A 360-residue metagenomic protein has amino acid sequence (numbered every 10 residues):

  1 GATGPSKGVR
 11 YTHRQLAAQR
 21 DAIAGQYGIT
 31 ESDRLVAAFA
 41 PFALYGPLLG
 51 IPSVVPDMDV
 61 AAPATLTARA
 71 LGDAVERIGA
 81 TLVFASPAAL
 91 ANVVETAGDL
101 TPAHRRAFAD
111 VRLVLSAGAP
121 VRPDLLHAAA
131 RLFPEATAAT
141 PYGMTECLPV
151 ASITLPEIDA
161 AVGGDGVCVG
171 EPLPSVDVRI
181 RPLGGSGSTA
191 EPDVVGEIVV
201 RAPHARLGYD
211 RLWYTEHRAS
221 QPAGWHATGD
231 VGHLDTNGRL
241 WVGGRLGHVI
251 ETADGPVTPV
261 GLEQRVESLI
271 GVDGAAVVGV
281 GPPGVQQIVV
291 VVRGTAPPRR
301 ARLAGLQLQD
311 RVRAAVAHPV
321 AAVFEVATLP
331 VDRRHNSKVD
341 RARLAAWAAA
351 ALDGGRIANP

Functional and structural regions predicted by a protein language model:
G1-A18, P52: Conserved AMP-binding A3 loop
R14, A40, A88-A91, A119-P120 (+1 more regions): Alpha-helix/helix-capping structural signal
A17-R34, A40-L82, T96: Conserved AMP-binding/adenylation subdomain of ANL enzymes
T30-D33, I51, T81, R112 (+3 more regions): Short acidic/polar active-site loop segments enriched in Thr and Asp
D57-V60, I78-A128, A139-C147, Y209-D210: Adenylate-forming
D73-E76, V83, G196, A202 (+3 more regions): AMP-binding/adenylate-forming catalytic core of the ANL superfamily
R112-V114, V121, H127-P141, T145-R239 (+1 more regions): Conserved AMP-binding/adenylate-forming
I250, A276-G279, V289-V290, Q309-P360: Conserved C-terminal "lid"/linker of ANL adenylate-forming enzymes
